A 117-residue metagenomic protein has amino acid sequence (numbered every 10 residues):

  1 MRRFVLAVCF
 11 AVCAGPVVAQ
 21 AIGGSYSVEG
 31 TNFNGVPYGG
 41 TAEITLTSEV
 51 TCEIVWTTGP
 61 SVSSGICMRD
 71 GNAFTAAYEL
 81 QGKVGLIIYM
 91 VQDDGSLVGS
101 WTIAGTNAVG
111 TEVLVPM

Functional and structural regions predicted by a protein language model:
F4-C13: Sec-dependent N-terminal signal peptides
G15-A19: Sec/Tat signal peptide C-region and signal peptidase I cleavage site
Q20-M117: Central antiparallel beta-sheet cores of small beta-barrel/beta-sandwich binding domains
